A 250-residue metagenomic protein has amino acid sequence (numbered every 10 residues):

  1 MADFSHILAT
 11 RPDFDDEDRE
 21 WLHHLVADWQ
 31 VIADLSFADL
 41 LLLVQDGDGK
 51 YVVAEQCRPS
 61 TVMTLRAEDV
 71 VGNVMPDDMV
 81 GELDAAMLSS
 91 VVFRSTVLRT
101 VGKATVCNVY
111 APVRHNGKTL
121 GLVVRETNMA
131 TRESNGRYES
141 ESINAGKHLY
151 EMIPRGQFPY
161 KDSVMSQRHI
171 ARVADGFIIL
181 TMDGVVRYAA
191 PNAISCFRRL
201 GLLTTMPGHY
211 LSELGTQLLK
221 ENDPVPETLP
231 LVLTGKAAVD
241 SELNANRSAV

Functional and structural regions predicted by a protein language model:
M1-V92, V97-A104, R114-N116, S195 (+1 more regions): Non-catalytic regulatory/interaction regions at protein termini and inter-domain linkers
E17-E20, H24-L25, E133-R172: Short, charged amphipathic alpha-helical "coupling" segments at sensory-output junctions in signaling proteins
L42, V109-V113, I178-I179: Cytosolic beta-strand hydrophobic patch enriched in CBS
Q45-D46, K50-G81, E141-G146, P159 (+1 more regions): PAS-family sensory domains
S89-F93, N116, E126-M129, A145-M152 (+1 more regions): Mid-sequence acidic-hydrophobic segments that form the walls of catalytic/ligand-binding cavities or oligomerization
S95-H115, G121, Q217-V250: PAS-family sensory/regulatory modules and their coupling/dimerization elements
V123-T131, S248: Short beta-strand-to-loop transition segments that serve as allosteric relay/switch motifs in sensory/regulatory domains
